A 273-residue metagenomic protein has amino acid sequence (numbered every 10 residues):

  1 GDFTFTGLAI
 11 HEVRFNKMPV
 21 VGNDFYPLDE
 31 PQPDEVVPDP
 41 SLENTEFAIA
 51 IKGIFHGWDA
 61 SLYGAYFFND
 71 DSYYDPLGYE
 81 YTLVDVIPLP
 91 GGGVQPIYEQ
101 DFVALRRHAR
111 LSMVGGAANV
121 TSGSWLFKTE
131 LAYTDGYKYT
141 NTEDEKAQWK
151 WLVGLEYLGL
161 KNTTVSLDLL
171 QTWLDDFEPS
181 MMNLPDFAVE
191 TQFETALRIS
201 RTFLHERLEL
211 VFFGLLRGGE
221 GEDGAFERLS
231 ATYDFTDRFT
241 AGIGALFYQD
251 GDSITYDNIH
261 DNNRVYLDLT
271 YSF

Functional and structural regions predicted by a protein language model:
G1-D2, K52-H56, N119-G123, E156-L158 (+4 more regions): Structural signature of outer-membrane beta-barrel channels/translocons
D2-G7, G57-A60, S124-K128, N162-S166 (+2 more regions): Repeated loop/turn-to-beta-strand initiation elements of outer-membrane beta-barrel proteins
A9-F15, F55-G57, Y66-D70, S122-S124 (+6 more regions): Transmembrane beta-strands of outer-membrane beta-barrel pores
M18-D24, Y73-Y81, Y139-Q148, D176-L184 (+3 more regions): Outer-membrane beta-barrel translocator domains and adjoining extracellular loop/strand segments of Gram-negative
P38-E43, L105-R110, T142-W149, L184-T191 (+2 more regions): Replace "Gram-negative outer membrane beta-barrel proteins" with "bacterial and organellar outer membrane beta-barrel
E46-A50, M113-G115, K150-G154, A196-R198 (+2 more regions): Membrane-embedded beta-strand positions in outer-membrane beta-barrel channels/transporters
N119-L216: Detector for outer-membrane/organellar transmembrane beta-barrel domains, recognizing the amphipathic beta-strand
H260-F273: Outer-membrane beta-barrel "beta-signal"
